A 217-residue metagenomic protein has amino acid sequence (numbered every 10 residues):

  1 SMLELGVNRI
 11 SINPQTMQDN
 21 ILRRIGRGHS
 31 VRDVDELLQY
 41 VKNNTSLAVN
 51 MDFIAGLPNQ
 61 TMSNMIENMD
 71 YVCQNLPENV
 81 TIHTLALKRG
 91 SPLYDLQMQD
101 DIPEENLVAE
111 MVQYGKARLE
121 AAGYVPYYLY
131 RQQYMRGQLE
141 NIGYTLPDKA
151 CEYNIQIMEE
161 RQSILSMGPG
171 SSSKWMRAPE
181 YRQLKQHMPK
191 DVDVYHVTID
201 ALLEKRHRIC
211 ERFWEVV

Functional and structural regions predicted by a protein language model:
S1-Y114: Conserved non-cysteine loop/helix-boundary elements of the Radical SAM core domain that shape
E4-L5, N64-I66, R131-E140, A178-R182 (+1 more regions): A broadly tuned preference for mixed-charge, low-complexity surface segments
I21, M62, S91, Q138 (+2 more regions): Generic domain-boundary/flexible-linker signal
I21-R23, N43-M51, T84-S91, Y114-G123 (+3 more regions): Low-complexity, flexible helical/coil segments
G56, Y134, G170-S173: Short, glycine-/Ser/Thr-/acidic-enriched flexible segments
G90-M167: A C-terminal junction/extension of Radical SAM enzymes
G143-V217: Radical SAM enzyme core and accessory elements
